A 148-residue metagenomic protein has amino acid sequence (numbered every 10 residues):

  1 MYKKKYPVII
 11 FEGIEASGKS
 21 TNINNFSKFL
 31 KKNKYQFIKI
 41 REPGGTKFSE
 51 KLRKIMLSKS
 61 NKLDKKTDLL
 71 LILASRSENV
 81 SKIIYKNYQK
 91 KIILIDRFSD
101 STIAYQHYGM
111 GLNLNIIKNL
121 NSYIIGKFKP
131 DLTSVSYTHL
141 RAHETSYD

Functional and structural regions predicted by a protein language model:
M1-P7: Extreme N-terminal, non-catalytic leader segments that precede Walker-type/kinase nucleotide-binding cores
F11: Hydrophobic anchor at the beta1->P-loop junction of P-loop NTPases
A16: Walker A (P-loop) phosphate-binding loop of P-loop NTPases
K19: Conserved lysine of the Walker
N22: Hydrophobic positions on the alpha1 helix immediately C-terminal to the Walker A/P-loop
Y35-I125: ATP-dependent small-molecule kinase phosphotransfer cores that center on conserved nucleotide phosphate-binding segments
F128-L132: Short glycine-/polar-rich loops that comprise or flank the Walker A/P-loop and associated switch/sensor motifs
T138-T145: Conserved small/polar residues in nucleotide/adenosyl-binding loops
